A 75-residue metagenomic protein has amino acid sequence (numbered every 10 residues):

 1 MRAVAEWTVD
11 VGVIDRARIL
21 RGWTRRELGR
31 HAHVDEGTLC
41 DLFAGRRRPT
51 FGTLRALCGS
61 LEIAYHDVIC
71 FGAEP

Functional and structural regions predicted by a protein language model:
M1-G22: A short, Lys/Arg-rich alpha-helix, primarily the initiator
I14, L28-G29, L39-L42, V68: Conserved hydrophobic/aromatic packing and binding residues within compact polymer-binding modules
D15, R26, R55: Residues within the helices of the helix-turn-helix
R18, G29, C58: The alpha-helix within a helix-turn-helix
R21, A32-D35, L61: Core residues of bacterial helix-turn-helix
H33-P49: Recognition helix of helix-turn-helix/homeodomain-like DNA-binding domains that insert into the DNA major groove
R46-G59: Short, basic-rich loop-to-helix N-cap that marks the start of a DNA-contacting helix
E62-P75: Short C-terminal boundary/hinge segments that cap the last helix of small helical domains
